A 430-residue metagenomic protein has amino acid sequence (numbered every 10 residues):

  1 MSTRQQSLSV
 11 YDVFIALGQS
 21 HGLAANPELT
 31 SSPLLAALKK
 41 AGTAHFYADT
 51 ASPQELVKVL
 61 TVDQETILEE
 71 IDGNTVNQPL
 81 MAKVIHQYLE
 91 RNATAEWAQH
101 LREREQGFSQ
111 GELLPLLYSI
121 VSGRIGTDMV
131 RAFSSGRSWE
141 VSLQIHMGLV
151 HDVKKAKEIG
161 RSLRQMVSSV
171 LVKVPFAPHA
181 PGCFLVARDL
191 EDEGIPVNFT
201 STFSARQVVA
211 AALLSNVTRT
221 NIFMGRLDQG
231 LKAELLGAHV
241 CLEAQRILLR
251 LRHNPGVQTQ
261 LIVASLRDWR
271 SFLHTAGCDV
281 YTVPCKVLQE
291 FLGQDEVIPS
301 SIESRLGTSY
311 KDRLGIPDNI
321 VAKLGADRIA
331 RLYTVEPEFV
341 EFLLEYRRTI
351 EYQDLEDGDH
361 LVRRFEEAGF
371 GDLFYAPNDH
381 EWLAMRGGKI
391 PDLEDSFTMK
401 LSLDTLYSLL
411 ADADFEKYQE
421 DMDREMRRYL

Functional and structural regions predicted by a protein language model:
S2-A51, K58: N- or domain-start disorder-to-order transition segments that initiate the globular core
S2-S9, D327-L430: C-terminal extensions of enzymes
V13-A24, E28, P53, V62 (+1 more regions): Active-site beta->alpha loop and helix N-cap motifs at the rims of alpha/beta catalytic domains
A36-Y47, V167-L171, V186-F199, R250-I262: Short beta-strand/loop segments at the ligand-binding rim of alpha/beta enzyme cores
A48-D49, Y118, Q144, S169-H179 (+3 more regions): Catalytic beta/alpha-barrel core
N77, L143, V172, L190 (+3 more regions): Conserved, mostly hydrophobic/aromatic
S122-S134, Q165, F184-I195, A238-H253: Alpha-helix-loop-beta-strand connector modules within alpha/beta enzyme cores
P196-E351: Catalytic alpha/beta core domains of metabolic enzymes, predominantly
